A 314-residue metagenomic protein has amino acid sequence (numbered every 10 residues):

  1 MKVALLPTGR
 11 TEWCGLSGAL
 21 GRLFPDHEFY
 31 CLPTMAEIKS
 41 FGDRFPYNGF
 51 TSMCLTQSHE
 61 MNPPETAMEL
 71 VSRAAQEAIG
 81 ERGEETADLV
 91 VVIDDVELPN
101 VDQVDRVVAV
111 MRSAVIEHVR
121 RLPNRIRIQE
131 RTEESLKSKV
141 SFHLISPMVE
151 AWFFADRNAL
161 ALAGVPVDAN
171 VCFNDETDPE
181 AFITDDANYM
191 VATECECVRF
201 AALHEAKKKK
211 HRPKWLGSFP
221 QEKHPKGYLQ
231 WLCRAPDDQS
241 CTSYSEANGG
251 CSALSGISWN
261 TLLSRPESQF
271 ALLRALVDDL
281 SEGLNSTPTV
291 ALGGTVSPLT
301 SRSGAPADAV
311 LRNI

Functional and structural regions predicted by a protein language model:
M1-A4: Extreme N-terminal starter segment of soluble prokaryotic enzymes
P7-T8, V92: Structural hydrophobic-scaffold residues in regular secondary structure
G9-W13: Short acidic, Gly/Ser-rich segments with clustered Asp/Glu that frequently serve as metal-coordination loops in enzyme
C14-A36, Y47-T51, M68-I314: C-terminal accessory helical subdomains adjacent to catalytic cores in phosphodiester- and nucleotide-handling enzymes
S40-M68: Charged, often glycine-rich, active-site loop that binds/positions anionic groups
